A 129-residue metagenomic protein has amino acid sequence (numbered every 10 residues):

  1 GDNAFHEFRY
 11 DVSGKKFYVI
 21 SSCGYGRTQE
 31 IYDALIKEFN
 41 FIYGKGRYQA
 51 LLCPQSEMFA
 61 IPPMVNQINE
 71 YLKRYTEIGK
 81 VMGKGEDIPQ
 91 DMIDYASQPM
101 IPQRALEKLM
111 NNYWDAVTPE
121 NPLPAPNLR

Functional and structural regions predicted by a protein language model:
G1-I42: Helix-loop-strand module that forms the ligand-binding subsite of alpha/beta enzymes
Q29, G44-L128: Glycine-rich phosphate/pyrophosphate-binding loop and the adjoining helix
